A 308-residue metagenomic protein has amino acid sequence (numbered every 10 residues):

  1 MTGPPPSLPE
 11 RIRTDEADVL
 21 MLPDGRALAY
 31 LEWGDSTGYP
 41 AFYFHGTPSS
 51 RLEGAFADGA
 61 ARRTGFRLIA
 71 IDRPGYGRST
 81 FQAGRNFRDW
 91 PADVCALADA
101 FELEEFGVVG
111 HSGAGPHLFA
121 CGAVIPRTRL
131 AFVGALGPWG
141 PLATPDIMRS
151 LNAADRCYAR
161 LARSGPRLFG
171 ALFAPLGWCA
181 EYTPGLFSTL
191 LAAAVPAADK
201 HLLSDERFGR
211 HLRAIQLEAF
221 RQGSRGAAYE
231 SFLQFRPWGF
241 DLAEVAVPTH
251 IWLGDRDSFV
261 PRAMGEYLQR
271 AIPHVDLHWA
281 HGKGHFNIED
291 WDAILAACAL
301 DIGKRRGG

Functional and structural regions predicted by a protein language model:
G3-D35: N-terminal cap/lid segment of alpha/beta-hydrolase-fold proteins
R26-R78: Conserved HGGG/HGGXW glycine-rich cap/lid loop of the alpha/beta-hydrolase fold
R88-G107: Conserved acidic catalytic loop of the alpha/beta-hydrolase fold
E104-R149: Conserved hydrolase catalytic core segment
A153-F240: Alpha/beta-hydrolase
V245, I251-L253, D257: Short beta-strand/loop motif that positions the catalytic acidic residue of the alpha/beta-hydrolase fold
S258-M264: Conserved alpha/beta-hydrolase "acid-adjacent" motif
P273-G308: Catalytic active-site module of serine/aspartate enzymes centered on a nucleophile-bearing elbow/loop
